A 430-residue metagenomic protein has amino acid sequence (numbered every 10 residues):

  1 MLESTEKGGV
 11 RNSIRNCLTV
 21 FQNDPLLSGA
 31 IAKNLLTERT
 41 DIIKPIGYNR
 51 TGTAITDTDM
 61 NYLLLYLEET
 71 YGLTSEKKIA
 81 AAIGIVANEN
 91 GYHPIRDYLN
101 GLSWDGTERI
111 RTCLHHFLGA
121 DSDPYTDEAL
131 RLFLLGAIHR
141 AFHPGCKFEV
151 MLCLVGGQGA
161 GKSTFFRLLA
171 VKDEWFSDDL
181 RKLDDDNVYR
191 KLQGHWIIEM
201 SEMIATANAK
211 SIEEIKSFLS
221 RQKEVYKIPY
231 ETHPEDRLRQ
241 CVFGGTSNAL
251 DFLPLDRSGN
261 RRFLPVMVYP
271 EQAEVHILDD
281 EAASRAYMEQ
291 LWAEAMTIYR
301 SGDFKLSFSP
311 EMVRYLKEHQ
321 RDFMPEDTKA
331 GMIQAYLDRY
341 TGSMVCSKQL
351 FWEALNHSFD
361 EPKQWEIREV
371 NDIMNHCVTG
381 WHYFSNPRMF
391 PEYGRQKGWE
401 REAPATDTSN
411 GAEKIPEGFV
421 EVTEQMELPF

Functional and structural regions predicted by a protein language model:
M1-R109, P124, E128, D360-E361 (+4 more regions): N-terminal nucleic-acid engagement/recognition segments and initiation subdomains in replication, restriction
I83-Q193: P-loop NTPase catalytic core of nucleic-acid-dependent motor ATPases
V188-Q193, I228-T246: AAA+/SF3 P-loop NTPase mechanochemical coupling elements
I197-L219, P254-G259: Conserved AAA+/SF3 P-loop NTPase catalytic/coupling segment centered on the Walker-B
I212-E235: Conserved catalytic/switch belt of AAA+ P-loop NTPases
L255-A273: A short helix-turn-beta junction within AAA+ P-loop NTPase domains corresponding to the substrate/partner-engaging
I298-G342: Conserved alpha/beta core segments of nucleic-acid transaction machinery
S347-F359: DNA-recognition alpha helix
